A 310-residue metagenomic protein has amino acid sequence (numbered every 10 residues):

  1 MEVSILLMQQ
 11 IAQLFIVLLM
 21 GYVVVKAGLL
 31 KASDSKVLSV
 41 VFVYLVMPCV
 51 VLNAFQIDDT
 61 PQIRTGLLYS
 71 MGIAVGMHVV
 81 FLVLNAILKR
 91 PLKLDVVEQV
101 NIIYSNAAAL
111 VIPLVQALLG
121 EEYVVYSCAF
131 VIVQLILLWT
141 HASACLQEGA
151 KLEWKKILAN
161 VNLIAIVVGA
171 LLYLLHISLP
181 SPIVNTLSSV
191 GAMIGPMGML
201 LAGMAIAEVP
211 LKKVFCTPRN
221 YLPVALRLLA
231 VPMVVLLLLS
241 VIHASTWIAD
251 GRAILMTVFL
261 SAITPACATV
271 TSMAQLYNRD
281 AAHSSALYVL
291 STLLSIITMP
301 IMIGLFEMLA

Functional and structural regions predicted by a protein language model:
M1-A310: Alpha-helical transmembrane segments of multi-pass small-molecule/ion transporters
